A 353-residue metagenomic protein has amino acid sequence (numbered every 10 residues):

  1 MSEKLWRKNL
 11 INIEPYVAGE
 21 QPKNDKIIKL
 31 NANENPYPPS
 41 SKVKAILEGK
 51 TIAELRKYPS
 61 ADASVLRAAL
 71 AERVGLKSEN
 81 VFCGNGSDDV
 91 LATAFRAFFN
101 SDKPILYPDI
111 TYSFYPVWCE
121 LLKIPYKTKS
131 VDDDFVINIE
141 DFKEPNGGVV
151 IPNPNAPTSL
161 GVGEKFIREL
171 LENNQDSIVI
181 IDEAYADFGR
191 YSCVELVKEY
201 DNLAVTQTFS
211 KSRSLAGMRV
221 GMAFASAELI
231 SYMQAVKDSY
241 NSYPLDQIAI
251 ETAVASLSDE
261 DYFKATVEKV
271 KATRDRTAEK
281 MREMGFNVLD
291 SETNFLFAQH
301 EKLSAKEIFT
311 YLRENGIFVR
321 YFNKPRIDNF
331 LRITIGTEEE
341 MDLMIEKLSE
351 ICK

Functional and structural regions predicted by a protein language model:
M1-K57, P145: N-terminal "arm"/small-domain region of PLP-dependent enzymes with the aminotransferase-like
S64-P104, K302: Phosphate-binding glycine-rich loop
A97-I151: PLP-dependent aminotransferase-like
K127, V131-D187: Active-site phosphate-binding strand-loop segment of PLP-dependent enzymes
K165, Y311-N315, R320, K324-K353: PLP-dependent enzyme catalytic core of the Aspartate aminotransferase-like
N202-R282, F286-L289: PLP-dependent aminotransferase class I/II
V270, E283-N315, L331: Conserved PLP-binding catalytic core of the aspartate aminotransferase-like
